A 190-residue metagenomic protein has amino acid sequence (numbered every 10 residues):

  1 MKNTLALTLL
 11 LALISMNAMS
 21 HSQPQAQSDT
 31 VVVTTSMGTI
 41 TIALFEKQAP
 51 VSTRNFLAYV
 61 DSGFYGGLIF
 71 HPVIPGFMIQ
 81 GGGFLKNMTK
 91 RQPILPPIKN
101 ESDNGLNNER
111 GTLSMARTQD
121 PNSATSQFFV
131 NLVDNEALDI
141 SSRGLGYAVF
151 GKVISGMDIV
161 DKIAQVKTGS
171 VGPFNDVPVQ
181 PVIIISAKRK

Functional and structural regions predicted by a protein language model:
M1-T4: Positively charged n-region of N-terminal signal peptides that target proteins for export
A6-M16: Bacterial N-terminal signal peptides
M16-K190: Cyclophilin-like peptidyl-prolyl cis-trans isomerases
